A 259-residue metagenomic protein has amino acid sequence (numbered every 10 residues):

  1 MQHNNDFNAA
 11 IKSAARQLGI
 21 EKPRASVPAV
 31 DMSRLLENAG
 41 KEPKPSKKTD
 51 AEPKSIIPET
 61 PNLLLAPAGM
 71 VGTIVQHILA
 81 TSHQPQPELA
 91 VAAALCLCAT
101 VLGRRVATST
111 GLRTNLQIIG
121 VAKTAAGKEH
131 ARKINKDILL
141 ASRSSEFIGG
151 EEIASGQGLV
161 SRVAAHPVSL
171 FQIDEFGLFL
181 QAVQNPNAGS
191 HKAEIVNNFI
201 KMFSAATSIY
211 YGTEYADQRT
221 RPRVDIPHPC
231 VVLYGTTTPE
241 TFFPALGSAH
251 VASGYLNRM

Functional and structural regions predicted by a protein language model:
M1-K47: Short, small/acidic-rich helices and loops at N termini and domain boundaries of DNA replication/processing enzymes
V30-R258: Phosphate-handling catalytic cores of nucleic-acid transaction enzymes
